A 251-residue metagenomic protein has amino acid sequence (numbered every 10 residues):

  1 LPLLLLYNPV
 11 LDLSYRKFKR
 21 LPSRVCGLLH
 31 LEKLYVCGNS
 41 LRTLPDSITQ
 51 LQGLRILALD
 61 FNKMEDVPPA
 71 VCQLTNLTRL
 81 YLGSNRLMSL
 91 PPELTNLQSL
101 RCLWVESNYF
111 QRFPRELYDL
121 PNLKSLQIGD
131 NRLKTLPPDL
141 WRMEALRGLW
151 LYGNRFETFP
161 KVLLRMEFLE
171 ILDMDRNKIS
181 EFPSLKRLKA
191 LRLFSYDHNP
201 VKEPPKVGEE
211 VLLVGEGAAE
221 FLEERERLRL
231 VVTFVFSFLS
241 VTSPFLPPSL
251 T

Functional and structural regions predicted by a protein language model:
L1-G129, K134-P138, A145-G148, K161 (+3 more regions): The feature captures the LRR N-terminal capping module
M166: Short alpha-helical DNA-recognition segment
